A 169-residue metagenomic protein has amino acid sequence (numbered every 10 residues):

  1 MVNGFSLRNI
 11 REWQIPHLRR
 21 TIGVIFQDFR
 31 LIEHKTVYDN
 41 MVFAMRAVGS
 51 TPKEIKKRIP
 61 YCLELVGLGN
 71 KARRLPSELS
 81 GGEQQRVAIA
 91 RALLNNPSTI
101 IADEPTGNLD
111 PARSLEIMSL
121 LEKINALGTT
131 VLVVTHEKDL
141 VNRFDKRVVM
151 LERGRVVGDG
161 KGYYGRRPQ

Functional and structural regions predicted by a protein language model:
L7-G23, P52, I124-A126, P168: ABC ATPase NBD coupling module
K35-F43: Short coil-to-helix segment of the ABC ATPase nucleotide-binding domain corresponding to the Q-loop/switch region
R74-L79, E83-Q85: Conserved ABC ATPase signature
I89: Hydrophobic anchor residue at the start of the ABC signature
L94-S98: A short, proline-enriched helix->beta-strand linker immediately N-terminal to the Walker B motif in ABC-type P-loop
I100-D103: Catalytic Walker B motif of ABC-type/P-loop ATPase nucleotide-binding domains
P111-R113: Helix N-cap at the start of a conserved alpha-helix in ABC-type nucleotide-binding domains
